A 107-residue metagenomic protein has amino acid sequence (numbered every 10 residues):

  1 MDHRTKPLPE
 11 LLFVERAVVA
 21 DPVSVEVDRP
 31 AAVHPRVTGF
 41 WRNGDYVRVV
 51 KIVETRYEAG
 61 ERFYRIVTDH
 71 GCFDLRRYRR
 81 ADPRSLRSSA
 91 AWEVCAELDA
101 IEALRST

Functional and structural regions predicted by a protein language model:
M1-T107: Cysteine-centric segments in proteins
